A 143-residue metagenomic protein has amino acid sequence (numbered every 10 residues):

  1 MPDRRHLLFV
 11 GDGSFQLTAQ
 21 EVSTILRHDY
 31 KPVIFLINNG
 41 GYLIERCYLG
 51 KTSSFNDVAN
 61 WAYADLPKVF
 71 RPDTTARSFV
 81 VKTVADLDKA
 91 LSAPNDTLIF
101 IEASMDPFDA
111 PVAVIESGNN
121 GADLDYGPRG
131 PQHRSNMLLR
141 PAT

Functional and structural regions predicted by a protein language model:
M1-T143: Thiamine diphosphate
